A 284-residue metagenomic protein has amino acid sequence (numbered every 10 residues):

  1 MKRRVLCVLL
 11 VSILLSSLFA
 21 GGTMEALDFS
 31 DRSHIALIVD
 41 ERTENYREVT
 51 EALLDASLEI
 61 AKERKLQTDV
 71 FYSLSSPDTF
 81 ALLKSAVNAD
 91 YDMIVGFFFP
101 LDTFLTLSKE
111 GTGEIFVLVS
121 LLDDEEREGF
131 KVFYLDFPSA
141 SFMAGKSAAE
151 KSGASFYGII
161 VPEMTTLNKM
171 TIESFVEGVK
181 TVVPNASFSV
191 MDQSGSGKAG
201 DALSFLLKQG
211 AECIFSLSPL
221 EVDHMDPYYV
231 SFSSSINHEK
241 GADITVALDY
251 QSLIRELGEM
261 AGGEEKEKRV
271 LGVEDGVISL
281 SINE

Functional and structural regions predicted by a protein language model:
M1-H34: Short, low-complexity disordered leader/linker segments with a strong preference for bacterial N-terminal type II
F29-A56, I60, F71-S76, L167-K169: Extracytoplasmic "Venus flytrap"
L37-I38, Y91-F98, V119, I159 (+2 more regions): Periplasmic-binding protein-like
E63-S73, T181-S196: Short beta-strand elements in bilobed, periplasmic/extracellular small-molecule ligand-binding domains
K109-L135, S234-K240: Flexible loop/hinge segments that line or gate small-molecule binding clefts
F133-F156, A247-E265: Hydrophobic alpha-helical segments within soluble ligand-binding/sensing domains
M143-A186, K268-N283: An alpha-beta-alpha
H238-I282: Flexible loop/turn connectors
